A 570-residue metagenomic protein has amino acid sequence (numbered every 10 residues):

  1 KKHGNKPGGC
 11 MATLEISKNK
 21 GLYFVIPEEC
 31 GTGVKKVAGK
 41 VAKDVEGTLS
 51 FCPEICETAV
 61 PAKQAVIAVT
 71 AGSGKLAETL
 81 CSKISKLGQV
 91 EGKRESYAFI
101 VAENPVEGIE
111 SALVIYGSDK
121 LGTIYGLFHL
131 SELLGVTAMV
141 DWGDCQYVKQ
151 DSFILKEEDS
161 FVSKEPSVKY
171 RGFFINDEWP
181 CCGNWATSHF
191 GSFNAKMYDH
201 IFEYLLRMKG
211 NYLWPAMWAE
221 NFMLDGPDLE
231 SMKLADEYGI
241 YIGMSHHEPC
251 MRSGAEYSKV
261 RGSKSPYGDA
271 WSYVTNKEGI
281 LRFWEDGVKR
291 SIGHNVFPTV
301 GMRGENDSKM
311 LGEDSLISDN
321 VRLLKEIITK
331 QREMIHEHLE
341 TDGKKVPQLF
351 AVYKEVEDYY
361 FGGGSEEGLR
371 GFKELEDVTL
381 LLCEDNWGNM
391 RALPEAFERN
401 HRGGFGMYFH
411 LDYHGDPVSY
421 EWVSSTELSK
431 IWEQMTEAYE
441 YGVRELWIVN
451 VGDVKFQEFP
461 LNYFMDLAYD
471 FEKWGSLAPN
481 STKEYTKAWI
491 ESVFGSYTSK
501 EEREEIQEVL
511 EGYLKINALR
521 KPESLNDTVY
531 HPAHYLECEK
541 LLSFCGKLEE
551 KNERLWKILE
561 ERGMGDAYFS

Functional and structural regions predicted by a protein language model:
G4-E165: Contiguous, structured surface segment used for ligand recognition
S73-G74, S111-Y147, G226-R252, E256-K289: Hydrophobic or amphipathic alpha-helical targeting/insertion segments
V114-G117, N176-A195, N211-M223, V260-I280 (+3 more regions): The substrate-binding groove and active-site-proximal loops of carbohydrate-active enzymes, especially glycoside
T137-F190, K196-A216, G403-G406: An acidic-aromatic substrate-binding cleft motif
C145, K149-D151, T486-S570: C-terminal non-catalytic alpha-helical accessory regions
F153-K156, W218, G226-L229, K233-E237 (+2 more regions): Gly/Pro-rich turn-and-neighbor structural signature
S192-N221, P227-E230, L234, Y241-G243 (+1 more regions): Catalytic domains of carbohydrate-active enzymes, especially glycoside hydrolases
E427-Q507: Substrate-binding cleft of secreted/luminal carbohydrate-active enzymes
